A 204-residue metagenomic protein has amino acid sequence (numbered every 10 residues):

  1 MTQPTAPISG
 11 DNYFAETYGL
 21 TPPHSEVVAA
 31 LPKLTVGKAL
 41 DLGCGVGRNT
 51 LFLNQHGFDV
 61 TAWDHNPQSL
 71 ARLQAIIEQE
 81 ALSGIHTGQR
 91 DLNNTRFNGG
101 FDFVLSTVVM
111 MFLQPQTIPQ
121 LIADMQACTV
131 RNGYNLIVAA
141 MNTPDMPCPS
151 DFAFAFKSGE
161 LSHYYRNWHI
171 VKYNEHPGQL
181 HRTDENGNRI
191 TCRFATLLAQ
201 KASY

Functional and structural regions predicted by a protein language model:
M1-T35, L40, G45-G99, L113-Q120 (+2 more regions): Class I (Rossmann-like) S-adenosyl-L-methionine-dependent methyltransferase catalytic domain, capturing the SAM-binding
L105: A conserved beta-strand element that flanks and buttresses the S-adenosyl-L-methionine
V108-F112: Short catalytic micro-motifs in class I SAM-dependent methyltransferases
